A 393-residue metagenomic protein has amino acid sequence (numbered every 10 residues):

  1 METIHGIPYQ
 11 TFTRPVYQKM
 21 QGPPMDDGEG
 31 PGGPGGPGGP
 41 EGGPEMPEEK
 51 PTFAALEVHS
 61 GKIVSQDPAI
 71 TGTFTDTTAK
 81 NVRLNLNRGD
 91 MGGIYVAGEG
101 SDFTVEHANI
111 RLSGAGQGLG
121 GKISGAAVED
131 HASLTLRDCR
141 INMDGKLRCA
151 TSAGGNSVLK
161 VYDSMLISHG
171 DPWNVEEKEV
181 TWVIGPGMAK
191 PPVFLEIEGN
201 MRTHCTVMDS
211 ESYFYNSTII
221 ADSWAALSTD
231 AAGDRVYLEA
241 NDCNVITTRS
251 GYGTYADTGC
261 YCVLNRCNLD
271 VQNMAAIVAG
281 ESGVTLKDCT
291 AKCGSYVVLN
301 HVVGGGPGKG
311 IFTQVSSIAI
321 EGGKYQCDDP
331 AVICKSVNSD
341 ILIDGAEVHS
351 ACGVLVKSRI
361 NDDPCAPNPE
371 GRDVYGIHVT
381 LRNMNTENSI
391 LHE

Functional and structural regions predicted by a protein language model:
G6-K62, I110-D130, L166-M208, Y213 (+9 more regions): Acidic/polar low-complexity surface segments
P37, G42-D90, G100, T104-H107: N-terminal "mature head" segments of proteins
S60-T75, N87-G100, A115-H131, K146-N156 (+1 more regions): Extracellular beta-strand-rich solenoid/capping regions of secreted or surface-exposed proteins that bind or remodel
D76-T77, N81-R83, G93, G100-D102 (+24 more regions): Detector for repetitive beta-architecture
L86-G92, S223, R249, N273: Transmembrane beta-barrel domains of bacterial outer-membrane proteins
N273-A275, D329-A331: Generic recognition of flexible, low-complexity loop/linker segments
